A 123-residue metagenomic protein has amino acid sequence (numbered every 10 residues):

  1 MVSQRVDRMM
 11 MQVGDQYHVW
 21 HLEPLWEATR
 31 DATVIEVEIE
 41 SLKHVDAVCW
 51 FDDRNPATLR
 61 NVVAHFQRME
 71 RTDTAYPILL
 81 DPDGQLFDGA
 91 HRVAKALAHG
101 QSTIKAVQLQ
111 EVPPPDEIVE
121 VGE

Functional and structural regions predicted by a protein language model:
M1-I39, D52-P56, V121: An acidic, glycine-rich, mixed-charge low-complexity segment common to nucleic-acid enzymes
T33-F87: Short alpha-helix boundary/capping and kink motifs at helix termini
V48, F87-A90, P115-I118: Short, solvent-exposed polar/charged micro-motifs at secondary-structure junctions
D52-R60, E111-E123: Amphipathic, charge-rich alpha-helical segments that serve as recognition/docking helices
T72, G100-Q101: A short, structural micro-pattern
D81, Q108-L109: Proline- and acidic/polar-enriched loop/turn elements at helix boundaries
D83-H99: A sequence-level detector for short glycine-anchored, His/Arg-bearing signature motifs that mark catalytic or binding
S102-Q108: Short hydrophobic/aromatic-enriched beta-strand-loop microsegments
